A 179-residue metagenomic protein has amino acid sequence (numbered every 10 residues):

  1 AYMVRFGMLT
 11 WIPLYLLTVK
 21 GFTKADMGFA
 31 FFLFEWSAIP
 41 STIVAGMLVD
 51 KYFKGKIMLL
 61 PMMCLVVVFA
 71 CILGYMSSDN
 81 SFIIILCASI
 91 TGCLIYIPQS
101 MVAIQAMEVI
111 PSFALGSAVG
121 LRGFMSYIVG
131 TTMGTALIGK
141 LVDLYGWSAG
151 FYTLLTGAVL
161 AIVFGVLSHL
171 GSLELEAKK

Functional and structural regions predicted by a protein language model:
A1-T42, Q99, A103, T131-T135: Extracytoplasmic gate region of multi-pass secondary transporters
T42-K54, V142-D143: Helix-to-loop junctions at the C-terminal end of transmembrane segments in multipass secondary transporters
D50-C64: Cytoplasmic membrane-interface "Motif A"-like loop-to-helix N-cap segments of 12-TM Major Facilitator Superfamily
L65-D79: C-terminal ends and interior cores of transmembrane alpha-helices in multi-pass membrane transporters/permeases
G74-M76, A103, W147, F151-K179: Multi-pass alpha-helical transporter architecture, strongest for 12-TM Major Facilitator/SLC carriers used
F82-I97: Hydrophobic core of transmembrane alpha-helices in multi-pass small-molecule transporters, especially MFS/SLC-type
I97-P111: Intracellular juxtamembrane helix-capping segments at the cytosolic ends of symmetry-related transmembrane helices
V109-L144: A late C-terminal transmembrane helix in Major Facilitator Superfamily
